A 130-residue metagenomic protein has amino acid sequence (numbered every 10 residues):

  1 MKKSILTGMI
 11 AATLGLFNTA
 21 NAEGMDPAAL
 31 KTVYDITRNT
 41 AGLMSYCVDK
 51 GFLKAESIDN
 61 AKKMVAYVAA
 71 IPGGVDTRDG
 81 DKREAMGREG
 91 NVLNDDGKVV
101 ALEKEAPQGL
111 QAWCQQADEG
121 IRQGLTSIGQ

Functional and structural regions predicted by a protein language model:
M1-T7: Bacterial N-terminal signal peptides that target proteins for export
T7-L16: Bacterial N-terminal signal peptides
A11, A29, E103: Generic anion/oxyanion-binding catalytic loop in active/binding sites
A11, V33, Q111-A112: Generic alpha-helical structural signal
L16, Y34, A41, P107-Q108: Processing junctions and N-termini across compartments
L16-A22: Sec/Tat signal peptide C-region and signal peptidase I cleavage site
A22-I58: Immediate post-signal-peptide N-terminus of mature secreted/exported proteins
E56-Q130: Compact alpha-helical subdomains of small soluble proteins
